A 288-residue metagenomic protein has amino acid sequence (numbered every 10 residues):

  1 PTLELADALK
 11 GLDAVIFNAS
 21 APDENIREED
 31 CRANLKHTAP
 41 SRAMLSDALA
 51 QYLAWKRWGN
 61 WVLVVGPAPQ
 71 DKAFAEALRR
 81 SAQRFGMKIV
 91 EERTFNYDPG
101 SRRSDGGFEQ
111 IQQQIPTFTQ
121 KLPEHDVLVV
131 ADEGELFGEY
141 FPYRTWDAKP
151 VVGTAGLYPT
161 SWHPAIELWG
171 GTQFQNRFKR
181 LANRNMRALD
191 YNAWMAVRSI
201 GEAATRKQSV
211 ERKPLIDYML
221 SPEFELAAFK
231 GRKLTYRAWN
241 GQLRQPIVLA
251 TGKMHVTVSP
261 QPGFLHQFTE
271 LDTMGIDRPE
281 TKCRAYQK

Functional and structural regions predicted by a protein language model:
P1-K288: Extracytosolic ligand-binding ectodomains
